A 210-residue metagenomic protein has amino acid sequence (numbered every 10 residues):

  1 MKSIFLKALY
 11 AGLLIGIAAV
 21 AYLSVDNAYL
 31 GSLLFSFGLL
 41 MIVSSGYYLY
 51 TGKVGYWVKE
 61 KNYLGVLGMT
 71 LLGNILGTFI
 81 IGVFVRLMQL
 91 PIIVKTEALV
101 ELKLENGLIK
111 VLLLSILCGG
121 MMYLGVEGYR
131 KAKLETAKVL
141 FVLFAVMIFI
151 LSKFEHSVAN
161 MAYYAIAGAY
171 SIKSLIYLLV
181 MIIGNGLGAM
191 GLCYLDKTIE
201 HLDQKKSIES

Functional and structural regions predicted by a protein language model:
M1-S210: Alpha-helical transmembrane segments and their helix-helix packing motifs
